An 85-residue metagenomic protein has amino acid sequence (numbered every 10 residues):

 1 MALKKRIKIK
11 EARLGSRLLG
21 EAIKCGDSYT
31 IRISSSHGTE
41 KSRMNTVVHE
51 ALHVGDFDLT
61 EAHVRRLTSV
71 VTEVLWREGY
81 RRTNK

Functional and structural regions predicted by a protein language model:
M1-K41, F57-L75: Active-site scaffold of zinc-dependent metalloenzymes
N45-V54: Active-site recognition of the HExxH zinc-binding catalytic motif
R77-K85: Short, positively charged interaction helices/loops
